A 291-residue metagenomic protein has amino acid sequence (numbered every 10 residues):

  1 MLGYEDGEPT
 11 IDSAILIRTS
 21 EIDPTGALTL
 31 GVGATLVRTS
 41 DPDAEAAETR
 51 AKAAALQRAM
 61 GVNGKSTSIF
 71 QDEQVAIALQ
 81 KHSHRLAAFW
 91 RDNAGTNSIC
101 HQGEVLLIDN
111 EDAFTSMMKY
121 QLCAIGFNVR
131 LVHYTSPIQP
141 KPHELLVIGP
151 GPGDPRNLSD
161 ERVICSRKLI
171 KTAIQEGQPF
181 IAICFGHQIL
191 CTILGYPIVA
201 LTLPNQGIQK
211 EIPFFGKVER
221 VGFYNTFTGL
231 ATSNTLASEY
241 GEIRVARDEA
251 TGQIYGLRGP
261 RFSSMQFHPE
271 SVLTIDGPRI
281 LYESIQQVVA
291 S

Functional and structural regions predicted by a protein language model:
M1-E73: Conserved hydrophobic core element of enzyme catalytic domains
L2-Y4, S136-K141, Q206-G207, T251-I254: A short acidic, often aromatic-flanked loop/helix-cap motif at beta-alpha or helix-coil junctions that lines enzyme
R38-D41, P155-L158, P179, L273-I275: A generic structural signal for short coil/turn motifs at secondary-structure boundaries
D41, M118, S159-R162, D276-I280: Residues at alpha-helix caps and immediate loop-helix transition turns in enzyme cores, especially N- and C-cap
E73-T96, C100, E270-S291: Acyltransferase
E104-V105, D112-A182, H187-Q188, L194 (+1 more regions): Flexible gly/pro-rich beta->alpha loop and the following alpha-helix that scaffold active-site loops
N110, G149-P152, T226, F267-P269: Glycine-rich His-Gly loop
I164-I183, Q188-Q287: Pocket-forming structural segment of enzyme catalytic cores
